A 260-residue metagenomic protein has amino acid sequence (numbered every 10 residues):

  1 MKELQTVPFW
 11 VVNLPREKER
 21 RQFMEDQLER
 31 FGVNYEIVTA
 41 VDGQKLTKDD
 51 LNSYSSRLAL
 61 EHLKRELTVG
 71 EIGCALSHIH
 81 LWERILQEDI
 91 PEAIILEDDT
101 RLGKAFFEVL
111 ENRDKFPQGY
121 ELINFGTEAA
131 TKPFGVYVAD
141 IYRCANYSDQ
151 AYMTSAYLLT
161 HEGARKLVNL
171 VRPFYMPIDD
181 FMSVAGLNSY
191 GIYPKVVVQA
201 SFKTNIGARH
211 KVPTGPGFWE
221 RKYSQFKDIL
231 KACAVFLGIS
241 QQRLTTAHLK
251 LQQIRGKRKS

Functional and structural regions predicted by a protein language model:
M1-L96, T100-S260: An acidic/histidine-cluster motif and surrounding catalytic segment that typifies divalent-metal-assisted enzyme active
